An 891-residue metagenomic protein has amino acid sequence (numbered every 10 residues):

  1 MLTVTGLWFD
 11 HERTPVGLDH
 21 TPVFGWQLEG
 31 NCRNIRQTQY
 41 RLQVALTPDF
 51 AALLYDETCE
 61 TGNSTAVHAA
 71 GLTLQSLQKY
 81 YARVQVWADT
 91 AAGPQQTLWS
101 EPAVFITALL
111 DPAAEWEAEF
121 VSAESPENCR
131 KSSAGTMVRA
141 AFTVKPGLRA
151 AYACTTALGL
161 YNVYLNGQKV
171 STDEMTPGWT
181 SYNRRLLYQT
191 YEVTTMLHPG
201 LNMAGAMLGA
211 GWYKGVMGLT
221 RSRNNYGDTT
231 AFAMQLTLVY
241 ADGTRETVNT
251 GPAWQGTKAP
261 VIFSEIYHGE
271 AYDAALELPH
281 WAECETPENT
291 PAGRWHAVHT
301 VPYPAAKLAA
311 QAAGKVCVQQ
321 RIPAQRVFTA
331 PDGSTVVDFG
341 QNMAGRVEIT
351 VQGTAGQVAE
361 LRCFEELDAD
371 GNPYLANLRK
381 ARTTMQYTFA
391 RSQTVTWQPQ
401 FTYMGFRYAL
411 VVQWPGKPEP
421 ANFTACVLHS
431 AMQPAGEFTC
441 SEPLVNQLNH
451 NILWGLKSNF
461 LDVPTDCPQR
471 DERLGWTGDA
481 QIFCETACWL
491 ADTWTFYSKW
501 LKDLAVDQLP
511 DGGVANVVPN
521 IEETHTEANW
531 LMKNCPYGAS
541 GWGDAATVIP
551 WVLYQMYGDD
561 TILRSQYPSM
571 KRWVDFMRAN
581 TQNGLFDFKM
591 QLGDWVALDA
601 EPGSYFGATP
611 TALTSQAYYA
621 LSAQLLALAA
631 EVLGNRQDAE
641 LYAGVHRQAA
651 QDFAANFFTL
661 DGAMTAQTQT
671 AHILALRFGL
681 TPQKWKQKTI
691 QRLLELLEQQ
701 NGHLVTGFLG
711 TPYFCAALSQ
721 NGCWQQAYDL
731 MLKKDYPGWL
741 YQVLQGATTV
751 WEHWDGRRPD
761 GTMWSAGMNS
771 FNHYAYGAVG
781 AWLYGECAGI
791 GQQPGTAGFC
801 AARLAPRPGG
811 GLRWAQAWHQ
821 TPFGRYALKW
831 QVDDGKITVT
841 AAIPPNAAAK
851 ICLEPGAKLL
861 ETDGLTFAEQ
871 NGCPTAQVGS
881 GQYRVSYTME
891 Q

Functional and structural regions predicted by a protein language model:
M1-K79, R83-R470, G478-D479, T495-F496 (+5 more regions): Extracellular/oxidizing-compartment recognition motifs
I35, L98, G135, T156 (+24 more regions): Active-site-proximal structural scaffolding
I106-L110, D173, A617-N635: Conserved, charged catalytic cores of large soluble enzymes
A151-T155, L165, R346-E365, F401 (+6 more regions): Alpha-helical support elements that line or immediately flank enzyme active sites and cofactor-binding pockets
L160, A233, G251-A253, T257-K258 (+13 more regions): Active-site acid/base region of carbohydrate-active enzymes
Y161, V170-T172, P177, L504 (+7 more regions): Active/binding-pocket-proximal capping segment
A204, L208, Y272-D273, P279 (+10 more regions): C-terminal capping/lid segments that line or modulate ligand- or cofactor-binding pockets
N224, D228-Q235, T247-T286, A310-R321 (+1 more regions): Non-catalytic C-terminal accessory modules of carbohydrate-active enzymes
